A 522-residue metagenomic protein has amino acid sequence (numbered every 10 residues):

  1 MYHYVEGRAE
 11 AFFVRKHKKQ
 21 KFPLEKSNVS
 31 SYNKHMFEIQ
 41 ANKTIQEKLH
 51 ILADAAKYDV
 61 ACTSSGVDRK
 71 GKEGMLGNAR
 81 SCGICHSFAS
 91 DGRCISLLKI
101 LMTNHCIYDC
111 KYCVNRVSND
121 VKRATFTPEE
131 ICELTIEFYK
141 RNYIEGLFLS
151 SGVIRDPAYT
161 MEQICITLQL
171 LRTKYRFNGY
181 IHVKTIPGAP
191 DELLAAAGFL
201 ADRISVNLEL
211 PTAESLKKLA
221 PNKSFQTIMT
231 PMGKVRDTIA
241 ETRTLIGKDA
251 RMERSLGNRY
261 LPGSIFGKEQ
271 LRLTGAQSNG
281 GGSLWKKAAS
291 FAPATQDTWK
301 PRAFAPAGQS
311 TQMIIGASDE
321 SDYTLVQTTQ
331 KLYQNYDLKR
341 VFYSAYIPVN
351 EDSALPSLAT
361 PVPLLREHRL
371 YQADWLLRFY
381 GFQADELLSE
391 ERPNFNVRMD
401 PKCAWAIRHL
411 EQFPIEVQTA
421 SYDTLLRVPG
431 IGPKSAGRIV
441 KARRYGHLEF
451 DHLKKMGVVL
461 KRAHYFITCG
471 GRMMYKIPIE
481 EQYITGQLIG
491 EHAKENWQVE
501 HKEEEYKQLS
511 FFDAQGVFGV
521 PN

Functional and structural regions predicted by a protein language model:
Y2, E10-H105, V459, I467 (+1 more regions): Flexible, acidic/Gly-rich N-terminal and inter-domain linker regions that tether and position cofactor-handling modules
G7, I100-E129: Canonical Radical SAM [4Fe-4S] cluster-binding loop centered on the CxxxCxxC motif and its immediate flanking residues
D68-K70, A250-G257, Y346-E351, E386-K402: A glycine-rich phosphate-binding loop feature that marks nucleotide/adenosyl-phosphate handling sites
L97, C110, L149, V206 (+3 more regions): Conserved, mostly hydrophobic/aromatic
V117-L147: Conserved alpha-helical substructure of the radical SAM core
C132, R155-Y380: Conserved AdoMet/S-adenosylmethionine-binding subsite of the radical SAM
P356-L426, Y465-A493, Q498, S510-D513: Long, highly charged, low-complexity intrinsically disordered interaction regions that mediate electrostatic DNA/RNA
